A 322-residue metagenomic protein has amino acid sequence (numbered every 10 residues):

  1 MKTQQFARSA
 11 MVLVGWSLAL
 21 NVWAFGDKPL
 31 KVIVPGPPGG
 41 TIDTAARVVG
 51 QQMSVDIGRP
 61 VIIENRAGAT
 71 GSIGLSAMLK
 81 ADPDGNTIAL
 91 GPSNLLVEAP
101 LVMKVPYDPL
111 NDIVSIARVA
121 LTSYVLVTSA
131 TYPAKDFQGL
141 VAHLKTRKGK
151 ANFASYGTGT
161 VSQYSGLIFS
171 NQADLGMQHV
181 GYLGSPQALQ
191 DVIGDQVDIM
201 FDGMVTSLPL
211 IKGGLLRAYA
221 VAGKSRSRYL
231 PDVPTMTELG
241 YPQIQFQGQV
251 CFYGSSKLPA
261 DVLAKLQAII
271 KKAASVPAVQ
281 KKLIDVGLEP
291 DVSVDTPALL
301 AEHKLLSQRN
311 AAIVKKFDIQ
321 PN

Functional and structural regions predicted by a protein language model:
M1-M11: Bacterial N-terminal signal peptides that target proteins for export
A19-N21: N-terminal signal peptide c-region/cleavage motif recognized by signal peptidases
W23-N111, K150, T158, N171-G203 (+3 more regions): N-terminal (or domain-start) structured segment
P29, N171-Q172, E238, A260-N322: An extracytoplasmic/periplasmic, membrane-proximal ligand-sensing/linker region
M53, K80-N86, P100-Q187, M236 (+1 more regions): Hinge/capping helix and adjacent helix->loop/strand transition within the periplasmic-binding protein
P92-S93, A130, G203-V205, G223-K224 (+1 more regions): Short secondary-structure boundary segments
L121, S207-V276, L305-Q308, N322: C-terminal lobe and pocket-closing loops of periplasmic/extracytoplasmic Venus-flytrap solute-binding proteins
